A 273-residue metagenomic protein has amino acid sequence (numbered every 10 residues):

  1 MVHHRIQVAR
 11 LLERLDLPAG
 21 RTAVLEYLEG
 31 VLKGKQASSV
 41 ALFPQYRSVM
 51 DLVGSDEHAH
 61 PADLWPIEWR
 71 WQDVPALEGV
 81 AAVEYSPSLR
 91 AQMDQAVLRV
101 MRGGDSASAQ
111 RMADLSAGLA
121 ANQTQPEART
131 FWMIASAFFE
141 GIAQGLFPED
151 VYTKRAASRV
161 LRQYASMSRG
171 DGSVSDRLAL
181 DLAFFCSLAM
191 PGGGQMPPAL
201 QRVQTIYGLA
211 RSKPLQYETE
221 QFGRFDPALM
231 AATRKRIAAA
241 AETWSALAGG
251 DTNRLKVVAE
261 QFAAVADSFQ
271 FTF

Functional and structural regions predicted by a protein language model:
M1-L11, L15, A19, A107-Q144 (+1 more regions): Extended, amphipathic alpha-helices with heptad-repeat/coiled-coil or helix-bundle character that serve as
H3-V83, G145-D226: Structural secondary-structure packing elements that flank or coincide with functional cores
R5, V31, A96-G104, Q123 (+4 more regions): Secondary-structure edge/capping motif, primarily at the C-terminal ends of alpha-helices and the immediately following
H60-Q110, K213-V257: Long, amphipathic alpha-helical coiled-coil segments characteristic of histidine-phosphotransfer scaffolds
Q92, A96, L115, I134-A137 (+2 more regions): Charge-rich, solvent-exposed alpha-helical interaction surfaces
